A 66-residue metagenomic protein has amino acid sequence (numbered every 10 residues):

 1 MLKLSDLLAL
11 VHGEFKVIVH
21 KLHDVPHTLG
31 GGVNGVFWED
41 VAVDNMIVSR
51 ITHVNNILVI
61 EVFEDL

Functional and structural regions predicted by a protein language model:
L2-D24: N-terminal acidic leader/helix
V19-L66: Detector for the mature cores of small, proteolytically processed and post-translationally modified peptide effectors
